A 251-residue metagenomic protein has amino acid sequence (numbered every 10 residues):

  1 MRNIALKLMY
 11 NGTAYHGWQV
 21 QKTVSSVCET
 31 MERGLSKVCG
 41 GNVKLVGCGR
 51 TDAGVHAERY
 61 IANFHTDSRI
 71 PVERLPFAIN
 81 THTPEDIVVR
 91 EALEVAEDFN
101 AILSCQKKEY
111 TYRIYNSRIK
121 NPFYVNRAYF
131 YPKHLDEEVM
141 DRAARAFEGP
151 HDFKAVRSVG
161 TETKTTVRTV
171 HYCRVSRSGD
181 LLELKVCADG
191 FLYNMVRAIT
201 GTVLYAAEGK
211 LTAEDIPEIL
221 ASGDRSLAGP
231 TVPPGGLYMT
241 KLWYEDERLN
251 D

Functional and structural regions predicted by a protein language model:
M1-D251: Structured-RNA-binding interfaces characteristic of tRNA pseudouridine synthases
